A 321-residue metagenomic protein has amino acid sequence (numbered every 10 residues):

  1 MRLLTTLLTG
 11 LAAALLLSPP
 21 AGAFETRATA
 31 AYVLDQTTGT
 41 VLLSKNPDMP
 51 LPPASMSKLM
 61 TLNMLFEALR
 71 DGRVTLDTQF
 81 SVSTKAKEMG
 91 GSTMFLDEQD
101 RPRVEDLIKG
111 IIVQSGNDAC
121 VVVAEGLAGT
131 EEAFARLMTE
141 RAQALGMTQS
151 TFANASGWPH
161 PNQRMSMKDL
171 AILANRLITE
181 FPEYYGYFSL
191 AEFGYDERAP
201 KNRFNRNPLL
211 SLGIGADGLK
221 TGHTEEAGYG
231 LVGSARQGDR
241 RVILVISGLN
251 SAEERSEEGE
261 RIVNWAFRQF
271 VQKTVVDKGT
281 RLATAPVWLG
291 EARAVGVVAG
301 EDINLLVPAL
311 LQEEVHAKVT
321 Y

Functional and structural regions predicted by a protein language model:
M1-T5: Positively charged n-region of N-terminal signal peptides that target proteins for export
T6-S18: Bacterial N-terminal signal peptides
P20-A21, A309: Generic low-complexity segments that are intrinsically disordered, proline-rich and/or Lys/Arg-biased
A21-P182, F193: Active-site-adjacent loops and short helices of periplasmic peptidoglycan-processing enzymes
T148-T151, P159-Y321: Domain-terminus/edge residues, biased toward the C-terminal soluble/receptor-binding domains of extracytoplasmic
